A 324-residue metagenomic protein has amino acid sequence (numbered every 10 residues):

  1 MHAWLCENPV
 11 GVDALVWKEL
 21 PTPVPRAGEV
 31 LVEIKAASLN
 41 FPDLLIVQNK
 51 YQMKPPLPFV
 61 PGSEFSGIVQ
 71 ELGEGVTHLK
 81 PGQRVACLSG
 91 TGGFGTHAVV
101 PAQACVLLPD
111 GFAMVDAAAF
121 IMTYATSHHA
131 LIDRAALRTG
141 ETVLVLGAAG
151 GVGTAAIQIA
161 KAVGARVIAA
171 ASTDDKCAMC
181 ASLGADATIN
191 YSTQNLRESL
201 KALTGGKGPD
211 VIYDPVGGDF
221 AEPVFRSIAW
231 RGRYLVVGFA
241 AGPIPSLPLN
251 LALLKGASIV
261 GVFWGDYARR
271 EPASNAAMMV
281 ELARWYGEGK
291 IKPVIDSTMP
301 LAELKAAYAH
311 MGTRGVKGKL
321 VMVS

Functional and structural regions predicted by a protein language model:
M1, G206, A283, E288-T298 (+1 more regions): C-terminal capping/lid region of NAD(P)-dependent oxidoreductase domains
P21-S38, K50-G92: Glycine-rich beta-strand-centered segment in the early N-terminal region that forms part of a ligand/cofactor-binding
A36, L45, R84-G147, S182: NAD(P)H dinucleotide-binding glycine-rich loop of Rossmann-like/cofactor-binding domains, especially the beta1-alpha1
K80, A118-Q194: Mid-domain Rossmann-like dinucleotide-binding core that forms the NAD(H)/NADP(H) cofactor-binding site
R84, T142, R166, G232-R233 (+1 more regions): Short glycine-centered segments of the SAM/dcSAM-binding site in methyltransferase folds
G93-T96, A171-M179, I244-L249: Short, glycine/polar-rich helix-capping loops at beta-to-alpha or helix-loop-helix junctions that flank or form
N195-G206: Short amphipathic alpha-helix with an adjacent loop that forms part of the alpha/beta core around
D219-I291, V316, V323-S324: Glycine-rich phosphate-binding loop and adjacent beta-alpha segment of Rossmann(oid) nucleotide-cofactor-binding
